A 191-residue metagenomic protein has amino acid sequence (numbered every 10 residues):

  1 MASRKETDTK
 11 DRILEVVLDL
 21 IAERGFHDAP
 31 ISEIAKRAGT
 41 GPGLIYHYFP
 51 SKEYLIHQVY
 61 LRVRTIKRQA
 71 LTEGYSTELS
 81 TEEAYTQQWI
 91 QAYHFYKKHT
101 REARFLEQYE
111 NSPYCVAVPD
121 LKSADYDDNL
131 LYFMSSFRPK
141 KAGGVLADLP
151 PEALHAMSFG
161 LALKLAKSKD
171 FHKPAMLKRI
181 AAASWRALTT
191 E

Functional and structural regions predicted by a protein language model:
M1-D8: N-terminal intrinsically disordered/low-complexity leader segments
T9-L18, I34-A35, V59-V63, K67 (+2 more regions): Generic hydrophobic, amphipathic alpha-helix propensity
R12, L20-Y54, Q58: Helix-turn-helix
E23-H27, H99, G143: Short coil/turn segments at alpha/beta junctions that flank glycine-rich nucleotide-binding fingerprints
Q58, R62, T72-H99, L154: Hydrophobic alpha-helical connector segments
R68-E73, V116-G143, D148-A153: Amphipathic alpha-helical packing segments from all-alpha helical-bundle domains
K97-A117: Amphipathic alpha-helical segments used for helix-helix packing
R104-Q108, R138-S184, E191: Hydrophobic/aromatic-rich alpha-helical bundle segments in the mid-to-C-terminal region
